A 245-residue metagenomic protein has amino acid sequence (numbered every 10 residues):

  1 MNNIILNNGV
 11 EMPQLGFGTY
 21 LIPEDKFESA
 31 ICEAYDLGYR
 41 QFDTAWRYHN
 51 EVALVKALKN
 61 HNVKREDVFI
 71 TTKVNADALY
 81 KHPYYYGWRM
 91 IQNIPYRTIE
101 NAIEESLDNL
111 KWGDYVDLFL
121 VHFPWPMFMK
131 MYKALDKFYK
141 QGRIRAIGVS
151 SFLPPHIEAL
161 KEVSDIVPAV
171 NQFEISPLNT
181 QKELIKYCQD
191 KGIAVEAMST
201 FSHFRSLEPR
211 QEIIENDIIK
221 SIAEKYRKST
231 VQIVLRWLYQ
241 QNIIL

Functional and structural regions predicted by a protein language model:
M1-V68, T72, A78, F201-R205: N-terminal binding-site loop/beta-alpha segment at the start of enzyme catalytic domains that lines or forms
L6-N7, E33-Y35, V55-F69, S106-D114 (+3 more regions): Acidic (Asp/Glu)-rich catalytic clusters
E11, G38-Q41, K64, K111-Y115 (+3 more regions): Short loop/turn motifs at secondary-structure junctions
F17, A34, F42, L54 (+8 more regions): Conserved, mostly hydrophobic/aromatic
I22-Y35, Q92-K111, K130, P155-E158 (+1 more regions): Short, acidic/polar
E66-Y80, L118-H122, S151: A short, structured active-site edge motif that brings together acidic residues
L79-N93: Surface-exposed, active-site-proximal loop segments in enzymatic domains
L107, F123-L245: Beta/alpha (TIM)-barrel catalytic core signal, keyed to glycine-rich beta->alpha loops juxtaposed to Asp/Glu that bind
